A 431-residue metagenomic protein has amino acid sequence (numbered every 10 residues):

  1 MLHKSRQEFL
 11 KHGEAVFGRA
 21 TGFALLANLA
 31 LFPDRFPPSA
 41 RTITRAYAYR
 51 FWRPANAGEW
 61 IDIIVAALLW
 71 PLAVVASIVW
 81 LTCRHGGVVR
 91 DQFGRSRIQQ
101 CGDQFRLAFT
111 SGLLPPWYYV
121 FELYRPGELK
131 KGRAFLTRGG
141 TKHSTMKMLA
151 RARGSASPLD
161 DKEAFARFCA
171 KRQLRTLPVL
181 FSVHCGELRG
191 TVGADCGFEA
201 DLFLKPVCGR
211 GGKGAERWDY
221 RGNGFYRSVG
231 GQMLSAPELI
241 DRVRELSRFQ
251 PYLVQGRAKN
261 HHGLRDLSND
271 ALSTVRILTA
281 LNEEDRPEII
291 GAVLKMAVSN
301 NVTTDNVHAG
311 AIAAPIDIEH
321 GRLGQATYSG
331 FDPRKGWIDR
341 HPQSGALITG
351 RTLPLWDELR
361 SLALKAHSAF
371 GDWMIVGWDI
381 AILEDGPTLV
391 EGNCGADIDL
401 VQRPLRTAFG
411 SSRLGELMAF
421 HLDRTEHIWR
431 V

Functional and structural regions predicted by a protein language model:
M1-V65: Intrinsically disordered, low-structural-confidence terminal and linker regions
H3-E8, G336-L364, S368-I375, I382-V431: C-terminal active-site "lid" helix and adjoining low-complexity regulatory extension at the edge of ATP-using catalytic
W60-G197, G209-R210, A363: Conserved N-proximal alpha/beta basic substrate-recognition cap immediately N-terminal to, or forming the N-lobe
V183, P206-C208, G222, G256-A258 (+4 more regions): Short, flexible loop/turn elements at secondary-structure junctions
F198-A200, G230-S329: Phosphate-binding site of ATP-dependent enzymes
L202-L239: Glycine-rich phosphate-binding loop of ATP-grasp-fold ATP-dependent ligases
G212, T274, K295-N301, N393-L405: Glycine-rich phosphate/pyrophosphate-binding beta-alpha loops
K295-H320, G324-A369: Acidic/His-leaning functional-site neighborhoods
